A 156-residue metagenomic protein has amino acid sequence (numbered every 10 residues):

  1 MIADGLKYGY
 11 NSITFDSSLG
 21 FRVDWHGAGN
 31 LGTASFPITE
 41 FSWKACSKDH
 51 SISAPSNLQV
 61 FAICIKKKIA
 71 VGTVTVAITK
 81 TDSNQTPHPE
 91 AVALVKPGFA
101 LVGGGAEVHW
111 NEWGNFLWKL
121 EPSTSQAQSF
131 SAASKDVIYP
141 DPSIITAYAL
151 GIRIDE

Functional and structural regions predicted by a protein language model:
M1-E156: Extracellular attachment/recognition segments
